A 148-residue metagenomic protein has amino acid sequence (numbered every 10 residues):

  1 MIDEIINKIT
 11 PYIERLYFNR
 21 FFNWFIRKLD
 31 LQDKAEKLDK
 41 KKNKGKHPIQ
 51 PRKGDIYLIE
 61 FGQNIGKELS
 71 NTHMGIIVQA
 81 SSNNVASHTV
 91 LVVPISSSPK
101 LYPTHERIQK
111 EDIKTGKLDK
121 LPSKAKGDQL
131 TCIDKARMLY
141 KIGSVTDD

Functional and structural regions predicted by a protein language model:
M1-K41, I49, I108-D148: C-terminal terminal-subdomain/extension
K53-I56: Loop/turn positions that initiate beta-strands
G62-G66: Short, charged beta-turn/beta-strand-edge "cap" motif at the junction between a beta-strand and an adjacent loop
K67-K114: Compact nucleic-acid interaction/catalytic patches
